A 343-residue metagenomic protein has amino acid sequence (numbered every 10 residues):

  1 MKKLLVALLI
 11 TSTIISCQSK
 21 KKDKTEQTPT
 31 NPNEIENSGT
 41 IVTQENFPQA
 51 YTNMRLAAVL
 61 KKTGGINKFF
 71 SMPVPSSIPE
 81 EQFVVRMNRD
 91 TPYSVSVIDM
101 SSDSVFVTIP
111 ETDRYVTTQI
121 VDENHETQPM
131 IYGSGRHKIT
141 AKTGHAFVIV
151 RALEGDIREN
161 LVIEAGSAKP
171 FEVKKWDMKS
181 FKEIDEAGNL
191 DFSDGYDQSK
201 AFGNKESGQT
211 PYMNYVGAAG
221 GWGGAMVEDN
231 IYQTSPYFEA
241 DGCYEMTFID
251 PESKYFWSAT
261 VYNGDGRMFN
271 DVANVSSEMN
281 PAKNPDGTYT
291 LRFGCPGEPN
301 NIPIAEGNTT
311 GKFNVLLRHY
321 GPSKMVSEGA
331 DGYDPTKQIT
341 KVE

Functional and structural regions predicted by a protein language model:
L4-S12: Sec-dependent N-terminal signal peptides
T13-Q18: C-terminal motif of bacterial Sec signal peptides marking the signal peptidase cleavage site
K21-E343: A compositional/structural signature for long, glycine/proline-rich flexible linkers and loops on extracytoplasmic
